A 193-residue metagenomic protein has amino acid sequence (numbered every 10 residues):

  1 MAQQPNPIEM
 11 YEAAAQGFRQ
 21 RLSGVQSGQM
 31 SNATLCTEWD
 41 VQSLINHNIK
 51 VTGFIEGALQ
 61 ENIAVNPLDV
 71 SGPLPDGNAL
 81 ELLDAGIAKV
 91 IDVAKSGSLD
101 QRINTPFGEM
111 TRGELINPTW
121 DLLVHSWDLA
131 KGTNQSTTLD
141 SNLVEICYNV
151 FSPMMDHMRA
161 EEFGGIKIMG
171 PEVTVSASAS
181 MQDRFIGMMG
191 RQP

Functional and structural regions predicted by a protein language model:
A2-A13, G17, G24-T37, G57-L74 (+2 more regions): Structured surface interface patches that mediate subunit assembly and partner/cofactor docking
L44: N-terminal cationic and glycine-rich segments that engage phosphates or anionic surfaces
I49-G53, G57: An amphipathic alpha-helix adjacent to DNA-recognition modules
